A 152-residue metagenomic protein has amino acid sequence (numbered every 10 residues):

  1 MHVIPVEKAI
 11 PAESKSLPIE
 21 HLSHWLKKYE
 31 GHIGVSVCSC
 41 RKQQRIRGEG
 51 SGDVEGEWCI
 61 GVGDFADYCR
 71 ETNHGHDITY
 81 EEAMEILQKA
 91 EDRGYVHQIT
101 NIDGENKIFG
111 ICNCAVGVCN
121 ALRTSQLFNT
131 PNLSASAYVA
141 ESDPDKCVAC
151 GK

Functional and structural regions predicted by a protein language model:
M1-R123: Iron-sulfur-associated redox domains of electron-transfer enzymes in respiratory and anaerobic energy metabolism
I99-N106, G110, L127-K152: Ferredoxin-like iron-sulfur electron-transfer modules
